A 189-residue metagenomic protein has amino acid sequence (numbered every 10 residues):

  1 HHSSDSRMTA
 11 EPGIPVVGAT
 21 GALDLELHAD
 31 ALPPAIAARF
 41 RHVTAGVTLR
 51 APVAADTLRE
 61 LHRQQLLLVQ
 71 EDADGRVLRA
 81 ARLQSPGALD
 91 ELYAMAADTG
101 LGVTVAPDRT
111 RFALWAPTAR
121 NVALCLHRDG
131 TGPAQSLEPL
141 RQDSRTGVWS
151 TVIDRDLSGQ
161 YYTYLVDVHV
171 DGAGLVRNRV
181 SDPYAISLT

Functional and structural regions predicted by a protein language model:
H1, T110-P117: Short edge beta-strand/loop segments characteristic of extracellular beta-sandwich folds
H1-S3, C125-D129, D167: Predominantly extracellular/luminal cell-surface or secreted proteins
D5-R111, G132-Q135, D143-T189: The feature marks proteins involved in alpha-glucan
W115-V122, L157: Short proline/glycine-enriched turn/loop motifs at strand-loop junctions of beta-rich domains
V122-L124, Y162: Short beta-strand elements bearing conserved aromatic residues within extracellular beta-rich modules
P139: N-terminal cofactor/phosphate-binding cores enriched in small/glycine residues, especially glycine-rich loops such as
